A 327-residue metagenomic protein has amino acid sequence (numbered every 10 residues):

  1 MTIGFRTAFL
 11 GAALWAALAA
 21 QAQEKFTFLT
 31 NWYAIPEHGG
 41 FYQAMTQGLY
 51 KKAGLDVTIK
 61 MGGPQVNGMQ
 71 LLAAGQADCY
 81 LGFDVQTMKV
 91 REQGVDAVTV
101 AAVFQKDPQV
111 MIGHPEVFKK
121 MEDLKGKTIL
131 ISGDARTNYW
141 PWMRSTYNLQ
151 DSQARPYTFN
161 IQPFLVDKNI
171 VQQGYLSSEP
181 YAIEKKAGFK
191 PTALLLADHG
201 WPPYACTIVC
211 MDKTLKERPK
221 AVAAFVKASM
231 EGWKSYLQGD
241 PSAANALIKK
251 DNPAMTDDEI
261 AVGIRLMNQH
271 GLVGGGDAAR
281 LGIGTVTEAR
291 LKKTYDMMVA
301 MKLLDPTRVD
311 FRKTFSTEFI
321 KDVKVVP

Functional and structural regions predicted by a protein language model:
M1-F9: Bacterial N-terminal signal peptides that target proteins for export
W15-A22: Sec/Tat signal peptide C-region and signal peptidase I cleavage site
Q23-S177, L194, P202: Short, glycine-/small- and polar/acidic-enriched structural segments that line small-molecule recognition paths
A44-G48, A53, L71, G75 (+10 more regions): Structured segments of extracytoplasmic/periplasmic soluble domains in secreted or envelope-associated proteins
T58, V66-N67, A197-D198, A261-N268 (+1 more regions): Short linear loop/turn motifs
V85-Q86, F159-T256: Pocket-lining segment of extracytoplasmic ligand-binding domains
K216-L303: Secondary-structure end/capping motifs
A289-P327: Conserved C-terminal helix/tail region of periplasmic/extracytoplasmic solute-binding proteins
